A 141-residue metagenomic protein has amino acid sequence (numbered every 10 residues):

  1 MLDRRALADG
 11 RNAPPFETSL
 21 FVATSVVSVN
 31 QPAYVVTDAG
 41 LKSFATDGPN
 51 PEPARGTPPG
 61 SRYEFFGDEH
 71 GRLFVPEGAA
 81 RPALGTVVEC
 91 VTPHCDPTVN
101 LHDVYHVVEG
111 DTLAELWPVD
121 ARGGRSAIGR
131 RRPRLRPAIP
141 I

Functional and structural regions predicted by a protein language model:
M1-I141: Active-site anion/phosphate-binding pocket segments in diverse small-molecule metabolic enzymes
